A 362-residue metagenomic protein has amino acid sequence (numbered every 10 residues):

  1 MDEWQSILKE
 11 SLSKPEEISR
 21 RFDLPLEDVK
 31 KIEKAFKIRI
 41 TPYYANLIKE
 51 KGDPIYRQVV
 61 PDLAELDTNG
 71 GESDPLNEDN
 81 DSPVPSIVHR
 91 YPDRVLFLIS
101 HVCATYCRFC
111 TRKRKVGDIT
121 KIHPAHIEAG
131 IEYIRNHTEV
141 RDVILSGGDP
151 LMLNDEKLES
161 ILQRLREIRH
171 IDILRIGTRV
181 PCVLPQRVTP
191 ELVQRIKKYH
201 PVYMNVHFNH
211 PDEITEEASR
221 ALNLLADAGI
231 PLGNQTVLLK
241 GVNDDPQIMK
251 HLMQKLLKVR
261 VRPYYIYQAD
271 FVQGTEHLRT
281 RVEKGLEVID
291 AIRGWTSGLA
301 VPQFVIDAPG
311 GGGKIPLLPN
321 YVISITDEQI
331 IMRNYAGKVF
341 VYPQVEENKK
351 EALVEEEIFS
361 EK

Functional and structural regions predicted by a protein language model:
M1-R90: Flexible, acidic/Gly-rich N-terminal and inter-domain linker regions that tether and position cofactor-handling modules
K37-I40, P83-T111: N-terminal pre-triad scaffold of radical SAM enzymes
Y44, C107, Y264: Conserved, mostly hydrophobic/aromatic
F109-C110, T138, S219-D244, Y335-K362: Mobile, glycine- and charge-enriched loop segments and immediately flanking short secondary-structure elements within
C110-I122: Iron-sulfur (Fe-S) cluster-binding segments and ferredoxin-like electron-carrier domains, especially [2Fe-2S]
K121-A129: Short cysteine/histidine-rich metal-coordination sites, predominantly Zn2+-binding motifs
E128-D142, L151-T296: Conserved AdoMet/S-adenosylmethionine-binding subsite of the radical SAM
E287-E361: C-terminal accessory regions of radical SAM enzymes
